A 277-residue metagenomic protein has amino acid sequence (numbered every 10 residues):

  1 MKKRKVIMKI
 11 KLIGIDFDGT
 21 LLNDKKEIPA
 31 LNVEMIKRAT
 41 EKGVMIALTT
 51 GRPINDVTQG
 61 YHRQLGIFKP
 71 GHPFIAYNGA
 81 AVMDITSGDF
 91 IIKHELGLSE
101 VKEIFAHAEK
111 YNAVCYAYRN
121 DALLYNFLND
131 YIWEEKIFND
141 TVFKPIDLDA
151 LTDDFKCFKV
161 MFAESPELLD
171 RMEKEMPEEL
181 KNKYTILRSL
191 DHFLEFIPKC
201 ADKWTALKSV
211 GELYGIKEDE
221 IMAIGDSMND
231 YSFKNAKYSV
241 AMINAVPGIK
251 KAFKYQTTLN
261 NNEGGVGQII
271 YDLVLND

Functional and structural regions predicted by a protein language model:
M1-I15, E34-K37, E41: Non-catalytic pre-domain segments flanking phosphatase-related domains
M8-L12, E195-D277: Mg2+-dependent phosphoryl-transfer enzymes with acidic/Ser/Thr/Gly-rich catalytic loops
K11-K25: Asp-based phosphoryl-transfer active-site loop
I28-K42, K93-E100, C200-E212, D219-E220 (+1 more regions): Short, acidic loop-to-helix structural element flanking the phosphoryl-transfer center in phosphate-processing enzymes
L31-Y131: Active-site phosphate-binding/coordination module
G43-I46, G71-H72, K159, D219-E220 (+1 more regions): Short active-site oxyanion
P70, N78, L180-N182, N235-A236 (+1 more regions): Short, structured coil segments at secondary-structure junctions
H107-I224, M228-S232: Conserved acidic, metal-coordinating active-site core of Asp-based, Mg2+-dependent phosphoryl-transfer enzymes
